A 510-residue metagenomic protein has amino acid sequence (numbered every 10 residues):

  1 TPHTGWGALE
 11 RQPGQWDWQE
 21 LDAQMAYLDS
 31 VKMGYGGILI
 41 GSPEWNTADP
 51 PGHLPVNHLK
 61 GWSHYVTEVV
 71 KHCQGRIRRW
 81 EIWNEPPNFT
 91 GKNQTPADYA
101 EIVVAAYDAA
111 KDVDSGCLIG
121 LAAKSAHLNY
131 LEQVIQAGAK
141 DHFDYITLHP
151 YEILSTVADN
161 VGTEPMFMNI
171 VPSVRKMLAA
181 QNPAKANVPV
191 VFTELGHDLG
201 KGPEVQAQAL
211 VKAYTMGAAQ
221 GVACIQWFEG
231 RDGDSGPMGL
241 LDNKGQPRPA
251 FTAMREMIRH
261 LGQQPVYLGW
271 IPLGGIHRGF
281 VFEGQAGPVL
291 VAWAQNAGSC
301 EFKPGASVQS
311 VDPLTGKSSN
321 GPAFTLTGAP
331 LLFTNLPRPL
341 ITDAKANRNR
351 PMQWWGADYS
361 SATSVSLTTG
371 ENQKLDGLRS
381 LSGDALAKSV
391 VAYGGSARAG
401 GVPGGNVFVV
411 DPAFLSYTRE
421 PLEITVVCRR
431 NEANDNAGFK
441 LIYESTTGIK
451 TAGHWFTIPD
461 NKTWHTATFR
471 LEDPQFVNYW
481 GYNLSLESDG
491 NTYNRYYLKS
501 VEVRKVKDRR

Functional and structural regions predicted by a protein language model:
T1-L154: Substrate-binding cleft and catalytic face of glycoside hydrolase catalytic domains, especially the flexible beta-alpha
P96-Y214, Q220: Noncatalytic carbohydrate-binding groove/subsite architecture in carbohydrate-active enzymes
G196-R259, L268-H277, Q285: Aromatic/acidic polysaccharide-binding cleft in carbohydrate-active enzymes
P272-S307: Carbohydrate-binding surface patches
S319-G356, R470: C-terminal beta-strand-rich structural cap/linker in extracellular carbohydrate-active enzymes
A344-L415, E502-R504: Glycan-recognition and processing domains
G401-Q475: Extracellular ligand-binding interfaces
T466-S500: Extracellular beta-strand ligand-recognition surfaces/modules
